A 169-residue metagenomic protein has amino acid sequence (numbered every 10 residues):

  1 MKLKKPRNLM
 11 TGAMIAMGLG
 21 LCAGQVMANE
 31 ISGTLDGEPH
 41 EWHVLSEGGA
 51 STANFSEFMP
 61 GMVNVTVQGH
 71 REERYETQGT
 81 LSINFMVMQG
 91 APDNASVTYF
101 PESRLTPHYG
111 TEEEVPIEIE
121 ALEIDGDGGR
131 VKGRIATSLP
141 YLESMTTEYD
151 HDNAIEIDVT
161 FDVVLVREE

Functional and structural regions predicted by a protein language model:
K2-A13: Bacterial N-terminal signal peptides that target proteins for export
P6, G18-G20, D158-T160: Compositionally biased, intrinsically disordered low-complexity segments
G12-C22: Bacterial N-terminal signal peptides
V26-E112: An ectodomain-focused feature that recognizes extracytoplasmic/extracellular
N94-V164: Acidic, glycine-rich flexible loop segments
E168-E169: Short, solvent-exposed mixed-charge patches
